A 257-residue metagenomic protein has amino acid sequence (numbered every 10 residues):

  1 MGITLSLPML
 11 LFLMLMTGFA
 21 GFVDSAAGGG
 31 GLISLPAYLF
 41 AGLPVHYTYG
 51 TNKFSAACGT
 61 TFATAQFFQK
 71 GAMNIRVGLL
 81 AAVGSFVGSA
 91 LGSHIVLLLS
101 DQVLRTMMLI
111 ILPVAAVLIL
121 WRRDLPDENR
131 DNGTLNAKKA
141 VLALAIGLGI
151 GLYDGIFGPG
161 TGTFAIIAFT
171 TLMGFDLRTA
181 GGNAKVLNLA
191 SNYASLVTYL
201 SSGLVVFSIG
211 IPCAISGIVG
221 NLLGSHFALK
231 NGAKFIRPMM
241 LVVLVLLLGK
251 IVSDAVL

Functional and structural regions predicted by a protein language model:
M1-P44, R130-G181: Selected transmembrane alpha-helices and immediately adjacent juxtamembrane segments of polytopic inner-membrane
L10, K53, M108-L112, A116 (+3 more regions): Residues within membrane-spanning alpha-helices of integral membrane proteins, especially the hydrophobic core/packing
M14, G18, F22, K53 (+9 more regions): Residue-level signature of the transmembrane alpha-helical core of multi-pass small-molecule transporters
F40, Y47, S93, L97 (+5 more regions): Transmembrane helix-loop junction
H46-G50, G181-K185: Small-residue hotspots at the loop-to-helix junctions and early N-terminal turns of transmembrane alpha-helices
G50-V103, M107-I110, N192-V242: Selective hydrophobic functional segments
F62-A72, L109-L135, H226, L248-L257: Transmembrane helix exit motif
G149-F157, S195-G203, G210, L247-L257: Hydrophobic alpha-helical transmembrane segments in multi-pass integral membrane proteins
